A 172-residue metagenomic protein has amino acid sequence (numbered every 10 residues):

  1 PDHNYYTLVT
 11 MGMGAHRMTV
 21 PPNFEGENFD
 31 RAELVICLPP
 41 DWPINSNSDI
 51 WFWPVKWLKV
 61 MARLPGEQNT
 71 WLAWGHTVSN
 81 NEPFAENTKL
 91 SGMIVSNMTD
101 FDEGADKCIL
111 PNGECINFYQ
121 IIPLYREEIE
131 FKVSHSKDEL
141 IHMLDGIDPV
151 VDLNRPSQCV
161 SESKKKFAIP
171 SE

Functional and structural regions predicted by a protein language model:
P1-P21, E25-D30, L34-E172: Acidic, proline/glycine-rich low-complexity IDRs
